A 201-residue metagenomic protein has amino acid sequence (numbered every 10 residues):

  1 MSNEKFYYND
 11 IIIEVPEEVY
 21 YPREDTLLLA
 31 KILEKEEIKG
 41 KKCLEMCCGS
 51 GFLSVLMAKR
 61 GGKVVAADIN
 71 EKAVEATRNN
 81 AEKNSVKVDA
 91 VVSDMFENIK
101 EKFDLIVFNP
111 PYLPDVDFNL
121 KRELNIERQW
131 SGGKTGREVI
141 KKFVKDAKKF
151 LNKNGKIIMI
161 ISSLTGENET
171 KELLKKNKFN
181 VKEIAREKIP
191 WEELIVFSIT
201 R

Functional and structural regions predicted by a protein language model:
S2-K35: Class I SAM-dependent transferase core
V15, V91-D94, A185: Short loop/edge segments at beta-strand edges and connector loops that shape dinucleotide/nucleotide cofactor-binding
L27-L120, K142: Conserved SAM/SAH cofactor-binding pocket of Class I
A81, A147, L174: Conserved hydrophobic residues forming the short capping helix/wall of the S-adenosyl-L-methionine
E123-F150: Glycine-rich S-adenosyl-L-methionine
W130, K134, I158-E169: Acceptor-substrate binding/catalytic loop of class I
L151-K156: Short glycine-dipeptide loop
R186-R201: Core SAM-dependent methyltransferase catalytic element
